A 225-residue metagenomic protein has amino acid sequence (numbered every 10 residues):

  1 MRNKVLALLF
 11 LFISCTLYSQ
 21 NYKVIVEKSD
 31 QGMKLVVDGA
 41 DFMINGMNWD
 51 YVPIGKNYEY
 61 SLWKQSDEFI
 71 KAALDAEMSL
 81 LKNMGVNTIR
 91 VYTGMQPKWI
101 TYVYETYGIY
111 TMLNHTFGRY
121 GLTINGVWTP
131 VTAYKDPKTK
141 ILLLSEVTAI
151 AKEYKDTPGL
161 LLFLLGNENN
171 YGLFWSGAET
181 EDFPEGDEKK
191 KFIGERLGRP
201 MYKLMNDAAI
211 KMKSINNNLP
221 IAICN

Functional and structural regions predicted by a protein language model:
N3-V5, S29, V91: Hydrophobic alpha-helical segments, especially transmembrane helices and their immediate juxtamembrane helical caps
K4-S14: Sec-dependent N-terminal signal peptides
L17-S19: Boundary at the C-terminal end of the N-terminal hydrophobic targeting segment
N21-I25: N-terminal module-boundary/linker segments of secreted carbohydrate-active enzymes
V26-M33: A short, compositionally biased
V36, A40-N45, W49-N225: Active-site mouth of glycoside hydrolases
